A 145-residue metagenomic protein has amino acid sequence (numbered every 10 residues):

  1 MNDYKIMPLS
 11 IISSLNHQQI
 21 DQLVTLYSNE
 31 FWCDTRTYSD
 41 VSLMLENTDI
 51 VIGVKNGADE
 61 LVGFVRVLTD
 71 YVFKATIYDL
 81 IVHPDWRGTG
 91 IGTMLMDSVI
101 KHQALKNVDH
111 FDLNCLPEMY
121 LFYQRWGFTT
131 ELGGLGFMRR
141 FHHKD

Functional and structural regions predicted by a protein language model:
N2-Y38, G134: Short amphipathic alpha-helix that is part of the acyltransferase structural core
D40-A58, V62-I81: A conserved beta-strand-loop-helix scaffold within acyl/acetyltransferase catalytic domains
H83, L116: Residue-level recognition of the GNAT/N-acetyltransferase active site
W86, G90-L95: Conserved acetyl-CoA pyrophosphate-binding loop and the N-cap/start of the following alpha-helix in GNAT-like
K101-C115: Conserved GNAT acetyl-CoA-binding A-motif
H110-N114, Q124, T129-D145: Conserved catalytic-core motifs of GNAT/GCN5-like acyltransferases
